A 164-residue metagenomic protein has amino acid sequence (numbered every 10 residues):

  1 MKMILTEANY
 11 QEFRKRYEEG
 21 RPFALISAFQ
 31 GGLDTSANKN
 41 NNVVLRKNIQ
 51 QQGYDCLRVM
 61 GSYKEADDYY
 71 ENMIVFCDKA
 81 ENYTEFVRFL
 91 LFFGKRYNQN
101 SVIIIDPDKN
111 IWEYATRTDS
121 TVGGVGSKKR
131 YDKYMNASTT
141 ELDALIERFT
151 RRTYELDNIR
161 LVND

Functional and structural regions predicted by a protein language model:
M1-D55, L156-D164: N-terminal, charge-rich interaction modules
G20-F23, Y69-M73, N98-S101: Short, surface-exposed beta-edge/turn micro-motifs
S27-L33, D78-A80, I105-N110: Short, flexible beta-strand-to-coil junctions
Q51-T84: Short, intrinsically disordered low-complexity segments
K64, I105-T118: Short proline/glycine- and acidic-rich turn/helix-capping motifs at secondary-structure junctions
Y83-D108: Short, compact, well-ordered microdomains
S120-G124: A short alpha->loop->secondary-structure connector
V125-D164: A recognition module on extended beta-rich or small alphabeta surfaces enriched in W/G with H and D/E
